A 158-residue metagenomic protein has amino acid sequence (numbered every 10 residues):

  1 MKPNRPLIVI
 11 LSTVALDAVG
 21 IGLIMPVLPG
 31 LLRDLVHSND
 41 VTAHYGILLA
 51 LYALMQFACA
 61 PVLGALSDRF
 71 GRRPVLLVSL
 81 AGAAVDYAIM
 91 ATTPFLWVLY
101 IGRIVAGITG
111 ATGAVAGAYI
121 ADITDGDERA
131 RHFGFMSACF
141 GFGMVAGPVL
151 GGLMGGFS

Functional and structural regions predicted by a protein language model:
N4-G30, D34: Pair of pore-lining "gating" transmembrane helices in MFS-fold secondary transporters
A15, D86, W97-A111: Hydrophobic core of transmembrane alpha-helices in multi-pass small-molecule transporters, especially MFS/SLC-type
G30-F57: Extracellular/periplasmic helix-loop-helix junction of adjacent transmembrane segments in MFS-like secondary
L32-R33, L66-S67, L153-S158: Interfacial helix-cap and linker-helix signal at transmembrane-aqueous boundaries of multi-pass secondary transporters
A53-P61, A111, M144-V145: Residue-level signature of mid-helix packing/kink "hotspots" within the transmembrane helices of 12-pass Major
F57-P94: Conserved MFS/SLC helix-loop-helix module at the cytosolic interface between two early adjacent transmembrane helices
G102-G141: Cytoplasmic helix-loop-helix junction between adjacent transmembrane helices in 12-TM secondary transporters
F140-S158: Helix-loop-helix hairpin linking two adjacent transmembrane segments in secondary transporters
